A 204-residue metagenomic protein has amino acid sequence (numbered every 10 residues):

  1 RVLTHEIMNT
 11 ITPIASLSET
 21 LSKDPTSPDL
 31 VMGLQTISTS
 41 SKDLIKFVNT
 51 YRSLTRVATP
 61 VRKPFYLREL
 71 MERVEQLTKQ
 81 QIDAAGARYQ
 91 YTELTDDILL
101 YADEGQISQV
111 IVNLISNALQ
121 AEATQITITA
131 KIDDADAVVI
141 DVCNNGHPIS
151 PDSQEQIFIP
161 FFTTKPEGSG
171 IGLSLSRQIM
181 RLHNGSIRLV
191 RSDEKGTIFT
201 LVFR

Functional and structural regions predicted by a protein language model:
S16, V31-Q81, A87: Conserved DHp (HisKA) dimerization/phosphotransfer helix of two-component histidine kinases, i.e., the long coiled-coil
V57-P60, L99-A102, T164: Conserved micro-motifs of the catalytic ATP-binding
D83, R88-I98, D133: Conserved catalytic submotifs in the C-terminal HATPase_c
N144: Acidic ATP/Mg2+-coordinating residue in the GHKL
I149-P160: Short conserved segment of the HATPase_c
G172, S176: Short alpha-helical Gxxx[C/S/T] motif in the catalytic ATP-binding
